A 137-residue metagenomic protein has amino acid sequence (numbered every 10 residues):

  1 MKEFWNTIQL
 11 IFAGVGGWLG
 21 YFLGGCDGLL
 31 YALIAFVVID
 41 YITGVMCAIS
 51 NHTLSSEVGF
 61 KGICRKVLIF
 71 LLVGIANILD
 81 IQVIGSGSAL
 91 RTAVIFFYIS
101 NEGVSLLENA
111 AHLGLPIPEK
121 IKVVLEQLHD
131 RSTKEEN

Functional and structural regions predicted by a protein language model:
M1-T7, S100-N137: Membrane-proximal cytosolic segments adjacent to transmembrane helices
I8-F22: Alpha-helical phosphate/pyrophosphate-handling elements in metalloenzyme active cores
W18-L30, D80-L90: Helix-coil boundary and interhelical linker segments in multi-pass alpha-helical membrane proteins
G28-I42, V58-I63: Loop-to-helix transition at the N-terminal end of transmembrane alpha-helices
L33-G44, I69-N77, F97-S105: Alpha-helical transmembrane segments of multi-pass membrane proteins
I49-V58, N109-I117: A cytosolic-side transmembrane-helix exit/cap motif
N51-L72: Juxtamembrane helix-capping/reentrant segments at transmembrane boundaries
Q82-H112: Hydrophobic alpha-helical transmembrane segments and immediately flanking/interface helices in integral membrane
